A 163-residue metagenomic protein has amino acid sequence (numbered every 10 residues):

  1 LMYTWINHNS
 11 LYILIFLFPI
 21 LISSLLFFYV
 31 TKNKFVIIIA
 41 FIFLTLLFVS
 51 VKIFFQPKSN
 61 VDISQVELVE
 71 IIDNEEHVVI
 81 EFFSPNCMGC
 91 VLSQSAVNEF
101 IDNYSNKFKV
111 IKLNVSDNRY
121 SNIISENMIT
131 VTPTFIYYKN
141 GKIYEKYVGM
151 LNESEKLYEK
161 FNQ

Functional and structural regions predicted by a protein language model:
L1-T31: Membrane-embedded alpha-helical segments of integral membrane proteins
I37-V69: N-terminal "domain-start" segment that seeds a small globular fold
L68, V91-Y104: Typically the conserved alpha-helix immediately C-terminal to a functionally engaged Cys/Sec in thioredoxin-like
D73-N86: Short active-site neighborhood of thiol/selenol oxidoreductases, capturing the structured segment around
F82, I101, S105-S121: Thiol-based oxidoreductase modules, predominantly thioredoxin-like and allied folds used for disulfide exchange
C87-C90, F135: The canonical Cys-X-X-Cys-His
S125-E126: Compositionally biased low-complexity segments enriched in polar/charged residues
V131, I136-Q163: Non-catalytic, surface beta->alpha helical segment in thiol-disulfide oxidoreductase systems
